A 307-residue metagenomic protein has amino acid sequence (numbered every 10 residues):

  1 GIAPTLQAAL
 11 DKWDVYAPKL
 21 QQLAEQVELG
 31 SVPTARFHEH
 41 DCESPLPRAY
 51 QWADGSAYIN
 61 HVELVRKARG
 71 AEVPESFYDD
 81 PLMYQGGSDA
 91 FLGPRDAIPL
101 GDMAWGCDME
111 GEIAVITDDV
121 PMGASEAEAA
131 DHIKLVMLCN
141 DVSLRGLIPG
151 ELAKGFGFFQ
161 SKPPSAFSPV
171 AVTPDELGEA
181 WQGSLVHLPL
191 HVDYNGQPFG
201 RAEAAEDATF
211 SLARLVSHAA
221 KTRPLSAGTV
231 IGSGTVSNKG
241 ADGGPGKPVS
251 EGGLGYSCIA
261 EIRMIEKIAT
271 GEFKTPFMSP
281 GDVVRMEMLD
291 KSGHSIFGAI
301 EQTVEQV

Functional and structural regions predicted by a protein language model:
A3-A202, A208-R214, M264-K267, D290: Active-site microenvironments in enzyme catalytic cores
A49, A104, K221-R223, K274-F277: Short, surface-exposed secondary-structure edge patches
A53, S226, S279-P280: Residue-level recognition of short, solvent-exposed, well-ordered loop/turn junctions that link secondary-structure
G123-S125, K239-L254, K291-E301: Short, Lys/Arg- and Gly-enriched loop/turn segments at beta-strand edges
Q182-G234, N238-S250: A beta-strand-loop signature enriched in Asp, Gly, Thr, and Trp that corresponds to the sialidase/neuraminidase Asp-box
I231-P280: Active-site pocket scaffolds in enzymes
S279, V284-V307: Structural signal for terminal/edge beta-strands and the immediately following C-terminal loop/tail that closes
